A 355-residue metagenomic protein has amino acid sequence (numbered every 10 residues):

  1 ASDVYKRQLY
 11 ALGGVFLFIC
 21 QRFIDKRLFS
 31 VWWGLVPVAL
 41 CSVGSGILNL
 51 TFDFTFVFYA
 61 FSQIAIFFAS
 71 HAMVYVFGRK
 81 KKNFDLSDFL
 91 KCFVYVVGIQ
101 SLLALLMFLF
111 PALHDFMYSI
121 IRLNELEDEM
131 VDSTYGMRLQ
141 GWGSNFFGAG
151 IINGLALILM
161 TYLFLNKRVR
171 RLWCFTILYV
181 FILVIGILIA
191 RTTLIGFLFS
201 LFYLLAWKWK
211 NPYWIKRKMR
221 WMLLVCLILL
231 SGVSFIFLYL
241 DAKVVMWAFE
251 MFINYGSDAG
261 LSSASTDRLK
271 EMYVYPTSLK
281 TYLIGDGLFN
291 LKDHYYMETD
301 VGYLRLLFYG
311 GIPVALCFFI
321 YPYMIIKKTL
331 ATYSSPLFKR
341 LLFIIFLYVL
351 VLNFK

Functional and structural regions predicted by a protein language model:
A1-Y5: Short, small-residue-biased leader/transition segments that mark boundaries at the very start of proteins
Y10-F23, L155-K167, I312-T332: Hydrophobic, aromatic-rich transmembrane alpha-helices and their immediate juxtamembrane boundary segments
I19-W33, L163-T176, P212-M219, I326-I344: Membrane-interface helix-loop-helix junctions at transmembrane boundaries of multi-pass membrane enzymes, predominantly
G34-L40, F52-V76, D88, C92-V97: Aromatic-anchored transmembrane helix interface
K91-Y118, G141-I189, L194-W207: Alpha-helical transmembrane segments of multi-pass inner-membrane proteins
L102, F108-P111, L205-S257, T277-K280: A membrane-periplasm/extracellular boundary helix in multi-pass inner-membrane enzymes that assemble envelope glycans
V169-R171, L198-K210, Y309-N353: Hydrophobic transmembrane alpha-helices and their immediate junctions
V244-P313, L330: Long extracytoplasmic/lumenal interhelical loops at the membrane interface of multi-pass membrane proteins
